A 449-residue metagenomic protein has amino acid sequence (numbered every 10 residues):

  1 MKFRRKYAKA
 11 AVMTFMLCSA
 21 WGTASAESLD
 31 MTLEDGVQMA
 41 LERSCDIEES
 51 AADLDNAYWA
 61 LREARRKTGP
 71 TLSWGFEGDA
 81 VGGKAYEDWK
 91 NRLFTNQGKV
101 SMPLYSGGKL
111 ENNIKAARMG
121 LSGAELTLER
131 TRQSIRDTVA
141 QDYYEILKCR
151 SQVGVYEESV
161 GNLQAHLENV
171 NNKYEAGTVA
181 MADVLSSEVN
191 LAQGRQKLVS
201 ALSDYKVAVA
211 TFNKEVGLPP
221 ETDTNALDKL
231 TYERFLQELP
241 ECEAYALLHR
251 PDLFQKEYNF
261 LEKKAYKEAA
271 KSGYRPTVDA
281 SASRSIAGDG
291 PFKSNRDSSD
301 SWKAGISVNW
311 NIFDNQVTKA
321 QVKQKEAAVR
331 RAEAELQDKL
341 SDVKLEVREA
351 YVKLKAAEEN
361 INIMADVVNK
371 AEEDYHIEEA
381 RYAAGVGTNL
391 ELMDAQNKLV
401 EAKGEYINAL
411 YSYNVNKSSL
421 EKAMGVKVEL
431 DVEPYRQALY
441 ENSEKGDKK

Functional and structural regions predicted by a protein language model:
K2-K6, M31, T131-Y245, A350-K353 (+5 more regions): Periplasmic alpha-helical coiled-coil/stalk elements that build and connect Gram-negative outer-membrane
K2-R4, S25, E405-K449: Acidic, low-complexity, intrinsically disordered peripheral segments
L17-S25: C-terminal segment of classical bacterial N-terminal signal peptides
A24-S73, L104, P220-L261, Q337-L340 (+3 more regions): Bacterial Sec-pathway N-terminal export signals of envelope proteins
E48, T71-N91, S101-R130, F254 (+4 more regions): Small/polar (Gly/Ser/Thr/Ala-rich) solvent-exposed segments that form structured loops/beta-strands/short helices used
E49-A64, T131, I135-E157, A165 (+5 more regions): Amphipathic alpha-helical coiled-coil segments
L93-T95, Q141, S186, T277 (+1 more regions): Transmembrane beta-barrel architecture of outer-membrane proteins
G98-M102, F212, I306-W310, A409: Residues on the lipid-exposed face of transmembrane beta-strands in outer-membrane beta-barrel proteins
